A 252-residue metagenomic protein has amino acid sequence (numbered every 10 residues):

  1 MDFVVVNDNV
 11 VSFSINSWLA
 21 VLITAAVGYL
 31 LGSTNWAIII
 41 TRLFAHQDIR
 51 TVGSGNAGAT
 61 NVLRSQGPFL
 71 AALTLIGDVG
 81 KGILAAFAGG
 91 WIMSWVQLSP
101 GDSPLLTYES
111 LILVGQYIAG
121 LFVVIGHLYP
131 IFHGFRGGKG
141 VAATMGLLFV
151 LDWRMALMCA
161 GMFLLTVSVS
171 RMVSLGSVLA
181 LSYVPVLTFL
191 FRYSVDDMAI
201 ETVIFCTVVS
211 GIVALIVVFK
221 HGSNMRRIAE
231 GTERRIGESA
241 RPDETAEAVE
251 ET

Functional and structural regions predicted by a protein language model:
M1-L19: Short, strongly hydrophobic alpha-helical membrane anchors
V5-V11, L98-L106, R192-E201: Membrane-interface helix termini and inter-helical loops of multi-pass transporters
W18, L22-A26, A72, L113-L121 (+4 more regions): Hydrophobic alpha-helical transmembrane segments
W18-F44: N-terminal signal-anchor transmembrane alpha helix
G28-L31, V123-H127, F163-V167, V184 (+2 more regions): Alpha-helical transmembrane segments of multi-pass membrane proteins
I38-F69, G137, R226-T252: Cytosolic, membrane-interface loops and tails of multi-pass inner-membrane proteins
Q47-A59, I131-M145, M172-L181: Short, non-helical or kinked segments that cap or interrupt transmembrane helices
L63-P68, G89-M93, F122, G140-S170 (+1 more regions): Interfacial segments of multi-pass membrane proteins
